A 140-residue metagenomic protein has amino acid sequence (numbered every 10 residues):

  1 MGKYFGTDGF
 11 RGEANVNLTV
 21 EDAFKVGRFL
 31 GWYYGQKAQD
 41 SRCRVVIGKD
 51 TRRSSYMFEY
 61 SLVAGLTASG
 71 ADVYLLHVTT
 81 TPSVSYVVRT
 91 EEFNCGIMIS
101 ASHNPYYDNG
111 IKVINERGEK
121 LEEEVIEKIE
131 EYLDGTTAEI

Functional and structural regions predicted by a protein language model:
G2-I140: Gly/Ser-rich phosphate-binding catalytic loop and adjacent alpha/beta segment that cradle a phosphoryl group at enzyme
